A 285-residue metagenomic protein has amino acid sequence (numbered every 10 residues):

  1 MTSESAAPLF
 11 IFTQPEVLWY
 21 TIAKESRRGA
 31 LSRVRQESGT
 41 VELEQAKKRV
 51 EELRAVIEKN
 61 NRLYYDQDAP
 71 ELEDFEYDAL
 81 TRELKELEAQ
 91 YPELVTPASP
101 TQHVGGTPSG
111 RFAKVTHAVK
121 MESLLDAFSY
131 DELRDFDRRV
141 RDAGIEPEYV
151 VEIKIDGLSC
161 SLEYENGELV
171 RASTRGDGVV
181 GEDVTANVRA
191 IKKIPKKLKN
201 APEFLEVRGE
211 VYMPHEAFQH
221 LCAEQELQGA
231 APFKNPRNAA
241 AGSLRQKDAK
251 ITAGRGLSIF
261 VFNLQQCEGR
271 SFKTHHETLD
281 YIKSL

Functional and structural regions predicted by a protein language model:
S3-S5, S26, S32, S38: Serine residues within intrinsically disordered or low-complexity segments
E4, T13-P15, A23-K24: Serine/threonine-rich, low-complexity intrinsically disordered segments
L9-I11: Intrinsic low-complexity, disordered N-terminal segments enriched in polar/charged/small residues
Q14, G29-A30: Intrinsic, low-complexity polybasic segments
L31-L285: RNA/tRNA-interacting regions in translation and RNA-turnover enzymes
